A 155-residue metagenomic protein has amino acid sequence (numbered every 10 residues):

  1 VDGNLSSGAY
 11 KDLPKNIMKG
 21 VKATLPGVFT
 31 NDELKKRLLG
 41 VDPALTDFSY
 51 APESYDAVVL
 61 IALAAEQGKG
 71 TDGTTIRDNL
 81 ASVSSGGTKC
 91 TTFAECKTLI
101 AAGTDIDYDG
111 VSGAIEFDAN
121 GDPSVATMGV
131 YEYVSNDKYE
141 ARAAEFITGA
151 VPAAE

Functional and structural regions predicted by a protein language model:
V1-E155: Extracytosolic ligand-binding ectodomains
